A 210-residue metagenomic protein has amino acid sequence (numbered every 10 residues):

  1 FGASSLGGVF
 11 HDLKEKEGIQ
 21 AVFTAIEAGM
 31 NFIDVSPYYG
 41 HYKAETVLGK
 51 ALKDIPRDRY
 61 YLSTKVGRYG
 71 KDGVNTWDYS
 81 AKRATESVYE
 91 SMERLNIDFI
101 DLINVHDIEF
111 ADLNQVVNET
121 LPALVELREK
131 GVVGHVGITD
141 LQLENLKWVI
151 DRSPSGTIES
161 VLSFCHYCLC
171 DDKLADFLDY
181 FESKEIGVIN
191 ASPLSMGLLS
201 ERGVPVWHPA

Functional and structural regions predicted by a protein language model:
F1, G18, A25, I33 (+8 more regions): Conserved, mostly hydrophobic/aromatic
F1-Y60: N-terminal binding-site loop/beta-alpha segment at the start of enzyme catalytic domains that lines or forms
S4-K16, G70-T85, E109-Q115: Active-site mouth loops of central-metabolism enzymes
D12-A25, Y79-N96, Q142-D151: Short, acidic/polar
I26-E27, G49-Y61, M92-D98, R128 (+2 more regions): Acidic (Asp/Glu)-rich catalytic clusters
M30, I97-I100, V133, I158: A structural motif
M92-A111: Active-site groove signature of glycoside hydrolases
I108-A210: Beta/alpha (TIM)-barrel catalytic core signal, keyed to glycine-rich beta->alpha loops juxtaposed to Asp/Glu that bind
